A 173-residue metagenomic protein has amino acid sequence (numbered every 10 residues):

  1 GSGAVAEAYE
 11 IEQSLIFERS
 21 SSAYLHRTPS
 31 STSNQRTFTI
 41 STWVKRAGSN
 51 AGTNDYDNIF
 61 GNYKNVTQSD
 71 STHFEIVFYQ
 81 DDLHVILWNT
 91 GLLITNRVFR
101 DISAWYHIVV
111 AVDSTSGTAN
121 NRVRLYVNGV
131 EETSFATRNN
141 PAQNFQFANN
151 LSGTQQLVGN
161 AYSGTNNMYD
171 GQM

Functional and structural regions predicted by a protein language model:
G1: Short, tryptophan-glycine- and acidic/Ser/Thr-enriched carbohydrate-recognition patches
A4-M173: Extracellular glycan-associated modules
